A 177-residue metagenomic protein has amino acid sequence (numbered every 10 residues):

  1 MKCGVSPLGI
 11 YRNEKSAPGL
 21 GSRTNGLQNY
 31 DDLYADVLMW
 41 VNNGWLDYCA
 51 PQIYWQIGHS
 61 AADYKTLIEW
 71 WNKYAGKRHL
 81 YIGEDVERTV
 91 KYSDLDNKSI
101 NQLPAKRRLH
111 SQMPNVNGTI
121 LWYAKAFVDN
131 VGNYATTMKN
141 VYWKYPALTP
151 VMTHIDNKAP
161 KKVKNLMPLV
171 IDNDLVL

Functional and structural regions predicted by a protein language model:
M1-L33, R78-T89: Aromatic-lined carbohydrate-recognition surfaces of secreted/lumenal glycan-active proteins
C3-V5, C49-P51, L80-E84, N117-W122: Hydrophobic faces of well-ordered beta-strands that scaffold small-molecule active sites in alpha/beta enzyme cores
L27-S60: Aromatic- and acid-rich polysaccharide-binding/catalytic face of secreted or lumenal carbohydrate-active enzymes
A35-N43, A62-N117: Catalytic-core region of carbohydrate-active enzymes that cleave or remodel glycosidic bonds
L46, V116, P160-V163: Core-facing hydrophobic residues within beta-strands of well-ordered domains
I53, Y123, M167-V170: Residues that line or immediately flank small-molecule/substrate-binding pockets and catalytic motifs
S93, Y123-Y134: Outer-membrane beta-barrel translocator/channel fold
N133-L177: Pro/Thr/Ser/Gly-rich low-complexity, intrinsically disordered linker/stalk tracts
